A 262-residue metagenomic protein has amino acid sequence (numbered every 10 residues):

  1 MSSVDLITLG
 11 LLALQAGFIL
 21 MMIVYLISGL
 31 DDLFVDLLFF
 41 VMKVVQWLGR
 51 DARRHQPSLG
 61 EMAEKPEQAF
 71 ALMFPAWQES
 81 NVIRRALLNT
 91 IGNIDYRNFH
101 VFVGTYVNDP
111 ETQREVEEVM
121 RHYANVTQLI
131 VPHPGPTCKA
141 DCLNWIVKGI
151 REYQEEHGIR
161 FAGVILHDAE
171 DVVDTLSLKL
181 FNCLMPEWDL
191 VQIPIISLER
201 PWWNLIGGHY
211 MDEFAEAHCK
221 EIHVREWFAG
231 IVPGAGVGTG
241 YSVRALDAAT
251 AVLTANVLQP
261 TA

Functional and structural regions predicted by a protein language model:
M1-E64: N-terminal membrane-anchoring/stem segments of glycan-assembly enzymes
P66, Y96-N98, E156-F161: Short helix-terminating capping/connector loops at secondary-structure junctions
E67, F74-L88, Y96, Y106-N108: Active-site beta-to-alpha loop of glycosyltransferases that engages the nucleotide-sugar donor
M73-P75, F102-G104, H167: Short hydrophobic segments within beta-strands
L88-P136: Acidic donor-binding segment of Leloir-type glycosyltransferases
E118-M120, A124-P132, P136-E155, I159-F161 (+1 more regions): Long helical/loop segments within the catalytic core of UDP-sugar-dependent glycosyltransferases, especially the large
V164: Short aromatic/hydrophobic "clamp" motif used to bind/position activated sugar donors
D168-V172: The conserved acidic donor/metal-binding loop of glycosyltransferases
